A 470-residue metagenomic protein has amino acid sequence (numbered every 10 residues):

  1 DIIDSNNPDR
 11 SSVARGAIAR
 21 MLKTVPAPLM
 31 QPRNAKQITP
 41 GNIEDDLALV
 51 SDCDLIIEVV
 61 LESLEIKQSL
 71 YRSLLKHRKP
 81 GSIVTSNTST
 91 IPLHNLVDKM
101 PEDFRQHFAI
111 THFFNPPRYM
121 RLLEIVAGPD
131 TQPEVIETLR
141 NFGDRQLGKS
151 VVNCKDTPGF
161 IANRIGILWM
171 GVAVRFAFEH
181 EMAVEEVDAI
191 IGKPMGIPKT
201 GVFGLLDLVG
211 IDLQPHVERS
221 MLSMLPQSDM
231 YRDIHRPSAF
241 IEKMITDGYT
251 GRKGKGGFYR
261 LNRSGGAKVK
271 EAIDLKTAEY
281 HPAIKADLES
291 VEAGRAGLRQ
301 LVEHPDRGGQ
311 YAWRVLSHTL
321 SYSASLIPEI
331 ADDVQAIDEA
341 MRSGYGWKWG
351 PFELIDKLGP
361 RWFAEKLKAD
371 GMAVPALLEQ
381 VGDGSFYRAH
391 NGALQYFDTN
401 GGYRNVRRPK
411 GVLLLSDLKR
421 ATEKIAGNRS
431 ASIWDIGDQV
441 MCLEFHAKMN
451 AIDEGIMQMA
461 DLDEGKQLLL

Functional and structural regions predicted by a protein language model:
D1-L470: N-terminal glycine-rich phosphate-binding loop for ADP-containing cofactors
